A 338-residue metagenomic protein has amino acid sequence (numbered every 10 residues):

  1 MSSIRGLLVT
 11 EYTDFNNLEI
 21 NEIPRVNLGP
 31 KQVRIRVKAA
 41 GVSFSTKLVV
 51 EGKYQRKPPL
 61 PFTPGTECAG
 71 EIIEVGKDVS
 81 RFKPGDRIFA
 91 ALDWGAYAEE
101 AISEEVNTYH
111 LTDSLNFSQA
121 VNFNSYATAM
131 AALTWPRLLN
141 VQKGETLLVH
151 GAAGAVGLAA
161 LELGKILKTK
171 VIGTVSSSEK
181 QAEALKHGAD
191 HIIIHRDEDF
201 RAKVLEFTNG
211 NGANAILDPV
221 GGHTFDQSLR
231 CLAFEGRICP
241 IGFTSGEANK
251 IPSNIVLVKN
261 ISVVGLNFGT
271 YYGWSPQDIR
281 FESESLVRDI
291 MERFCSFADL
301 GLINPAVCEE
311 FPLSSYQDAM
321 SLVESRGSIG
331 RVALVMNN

Functional and structural regions predicted by a protein language model:
S2, D14-N16, I23-A69: N-terminal glycine-rich beta->alpha transition that marks the start or flank of a dinucleotide-binding site
S2-I4, G210, C295, D299-E309 (+1 more regions): C-terminal capping/lid region of NAD(P)-dependent oxidoreductase domains
L48, R87-G151: NAD(P)H dinucleotide-binding glycine-rich loop of Rossmann-like/cofactor-binding domains, especially the beta1-alpha1
A69-D93: A glycine-/small-residue-rich N-terminal strand-loop-strand element that serves as the cofactor-binding glycine loop
V121-E198: Mid-domain Rossmann-like dinucleotide-binding core that forms the NAD(H)/NADP(H) cofactor-binding site
V175, H223-L300, V335-N338: Glycine-rich phosphate-binding loop and adjacent beta-alpha segment of Rossmann(oid) nucleotide-cofactor-binding
D199-G210: Short amphipathic alpha-helix with an adjacent loop that forms part of the alpha/beta core around
